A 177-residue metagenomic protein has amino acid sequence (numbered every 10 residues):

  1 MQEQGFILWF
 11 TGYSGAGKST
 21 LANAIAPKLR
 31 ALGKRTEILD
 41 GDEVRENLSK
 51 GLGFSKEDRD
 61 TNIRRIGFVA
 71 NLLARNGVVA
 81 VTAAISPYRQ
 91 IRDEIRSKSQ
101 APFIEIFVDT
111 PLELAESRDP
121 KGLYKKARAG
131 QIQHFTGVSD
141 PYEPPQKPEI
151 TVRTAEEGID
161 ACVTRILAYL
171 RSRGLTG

Functional and structural regions predicted by a protein language model:
M1-G5: Phosphate-binding P-loop
F10: Hydrophobic anchor at the beta1->P-loop junction of P-loop NTPases
S14: The conserved Walker
K18: Conserved lysine of the Walker
N23-F68: Conserved substrate/cofactor phosphate-moiety recognition/catalytic segment in nucleotide-dependent phosphotransferases
I38, F103-E105, E149-T151: Conserved beta-strand scaffold positions in the cores of enzyme catalytic domains, especially in NTP/NDP-utilizing
N47-G53, A70-A127, H134: ATP-dependent NMP and nucleoside kinases share a basic, alpha-helical "lid"
D109-L112, S117-R165, R173-G177: Small-molecule kinase domains that catalyze NTP-dependent phosphoryl transfer to phosphate-bearing small molecules
